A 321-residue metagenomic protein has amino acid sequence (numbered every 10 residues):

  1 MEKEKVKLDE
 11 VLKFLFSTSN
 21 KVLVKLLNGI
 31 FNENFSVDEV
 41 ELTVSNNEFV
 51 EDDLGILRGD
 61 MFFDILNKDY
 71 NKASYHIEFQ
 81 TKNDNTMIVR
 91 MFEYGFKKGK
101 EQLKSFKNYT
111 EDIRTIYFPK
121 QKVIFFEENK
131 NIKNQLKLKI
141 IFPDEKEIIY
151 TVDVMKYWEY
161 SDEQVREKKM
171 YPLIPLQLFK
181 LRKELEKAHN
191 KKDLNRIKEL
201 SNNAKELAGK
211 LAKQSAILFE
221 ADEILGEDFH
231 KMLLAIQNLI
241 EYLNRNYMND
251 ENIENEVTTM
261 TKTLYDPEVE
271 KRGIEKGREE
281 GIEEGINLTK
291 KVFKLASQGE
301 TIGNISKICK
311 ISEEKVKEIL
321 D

Functional and structural regions predicted by a protein language model:
M1-D250: Conserved single-residue anchors adjacent to enzymatic active/cofactor-binding motifs
M248-D321: Intrinsic-disorder/low-complexity detector
